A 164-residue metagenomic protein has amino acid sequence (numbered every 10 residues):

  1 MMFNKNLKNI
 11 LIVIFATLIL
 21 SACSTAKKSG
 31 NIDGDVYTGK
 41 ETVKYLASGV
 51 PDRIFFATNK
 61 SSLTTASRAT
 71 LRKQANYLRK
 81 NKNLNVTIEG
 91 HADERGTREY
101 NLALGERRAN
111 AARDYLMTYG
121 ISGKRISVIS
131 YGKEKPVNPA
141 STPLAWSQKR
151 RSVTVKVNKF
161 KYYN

Functional and structural regions predicted by a protein language model:
M2-L11: Bacterial N-terminal signal peptides that target proteins for export
I19-A22: C-terminal motif of bacterial Sec signal peptides marking the signal peptidase cleavage site
S24-N85, N158-N164: Periplasmic peptidoglycan-binding/tethering modules of Gram-negative envelope proteins
T25-K28, Y37-L46, M117, G123-N164: Periplasmic OmpA/Pal-like peptidoglycan-binding modules at the C-termini of bacterial envelope proteins
D52-R53, L71-E106, I126-N138: Short, surface-exposed beta-strand segments enriched in small/polar/acidic residues
N59-S67, K80, G96, Y100-R108 (+2 more regions): Extracytoplasmic/periplasmic, Sec-exported soluble proteins
T70, A111-Y115: Structural preference for long, well-ordered alpha-helical segments within the folded cores of structured domains
